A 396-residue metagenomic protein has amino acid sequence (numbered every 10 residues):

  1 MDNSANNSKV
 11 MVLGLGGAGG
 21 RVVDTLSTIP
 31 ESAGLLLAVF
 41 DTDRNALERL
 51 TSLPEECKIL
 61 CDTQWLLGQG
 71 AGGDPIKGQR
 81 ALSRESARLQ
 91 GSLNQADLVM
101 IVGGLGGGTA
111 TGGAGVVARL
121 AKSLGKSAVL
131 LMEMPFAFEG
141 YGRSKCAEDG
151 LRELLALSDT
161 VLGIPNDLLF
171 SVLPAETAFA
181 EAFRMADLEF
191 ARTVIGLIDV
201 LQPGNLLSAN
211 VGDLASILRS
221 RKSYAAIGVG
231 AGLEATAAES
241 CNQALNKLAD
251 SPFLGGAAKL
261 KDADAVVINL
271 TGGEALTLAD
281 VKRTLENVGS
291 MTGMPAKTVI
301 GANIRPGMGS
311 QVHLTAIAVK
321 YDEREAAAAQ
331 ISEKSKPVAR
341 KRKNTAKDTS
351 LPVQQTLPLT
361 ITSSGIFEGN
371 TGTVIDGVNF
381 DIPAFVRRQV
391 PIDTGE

Functional and structural regions predicted by a protein language model:
M1-E396: Tubulin/FtsZ superfamily GTPase core signature
